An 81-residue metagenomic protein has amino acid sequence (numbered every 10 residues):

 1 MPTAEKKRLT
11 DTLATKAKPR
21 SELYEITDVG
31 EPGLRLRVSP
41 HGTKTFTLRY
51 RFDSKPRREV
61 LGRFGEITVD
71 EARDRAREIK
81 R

Functional and structural regions predicted by a protein language model:
M1-R81: Basic/aromatic DNA-contact patch characteristic of tyrosine site-specific recombinases
